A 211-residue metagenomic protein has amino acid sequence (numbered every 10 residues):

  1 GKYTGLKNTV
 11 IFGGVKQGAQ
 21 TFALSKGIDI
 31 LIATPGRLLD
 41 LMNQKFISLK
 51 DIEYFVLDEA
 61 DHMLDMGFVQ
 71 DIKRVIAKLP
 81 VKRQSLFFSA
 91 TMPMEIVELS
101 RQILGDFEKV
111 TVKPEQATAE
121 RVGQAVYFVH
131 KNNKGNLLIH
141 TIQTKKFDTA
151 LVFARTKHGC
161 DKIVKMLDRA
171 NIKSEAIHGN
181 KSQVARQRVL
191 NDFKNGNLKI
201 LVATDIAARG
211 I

Functional and structural regions predicted by a protein language model:
G1-I211: Conserved helicase RecA-like core
